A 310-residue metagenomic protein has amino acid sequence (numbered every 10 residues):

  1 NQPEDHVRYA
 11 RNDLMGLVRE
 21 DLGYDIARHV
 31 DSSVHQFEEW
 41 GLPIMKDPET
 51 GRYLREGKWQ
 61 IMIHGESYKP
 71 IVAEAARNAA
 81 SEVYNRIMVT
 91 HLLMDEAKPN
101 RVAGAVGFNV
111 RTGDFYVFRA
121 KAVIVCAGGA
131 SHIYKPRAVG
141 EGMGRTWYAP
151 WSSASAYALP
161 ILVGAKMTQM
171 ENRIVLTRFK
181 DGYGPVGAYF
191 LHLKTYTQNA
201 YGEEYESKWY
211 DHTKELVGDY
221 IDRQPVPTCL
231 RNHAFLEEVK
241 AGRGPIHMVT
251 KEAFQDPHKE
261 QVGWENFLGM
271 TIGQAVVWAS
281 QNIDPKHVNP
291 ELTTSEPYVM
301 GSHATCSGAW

Functional and structural regions predicted by a protein language model:
N1-E39, K194: Redox-cofactor-proximal catalytic regions of oxidoreductases
D13-V18, P48-G57, Y134-E141: Gly-rich Lys/Arg/Thr-decorated short loops/hinges at beta-loop-alpha junctions or inter-strand turns that position
D31-S32, E38-H91, D95-R101, E171-W310: Mobile, glycine/GP-rich and aromatic-enriched active-site lid/loop segments adjacent to catalytic centers
F108-V110, Q198: A generic structural motif
R111-A122: Core beta-strand elements of the Rossmann-like FAD/NAD(P) dinucleotide-binding domain in flavoenzyme oxidoreductases
A120-A122, C126-A127, A200: Short, well-ordered coil/turn residues at beta-beta hairpins and beta-strand->alpha-helix junctions within
V125-P185: Glycine-rich loop(s) and the adjacent beta-strand/alpha-helix scaffold that form part
